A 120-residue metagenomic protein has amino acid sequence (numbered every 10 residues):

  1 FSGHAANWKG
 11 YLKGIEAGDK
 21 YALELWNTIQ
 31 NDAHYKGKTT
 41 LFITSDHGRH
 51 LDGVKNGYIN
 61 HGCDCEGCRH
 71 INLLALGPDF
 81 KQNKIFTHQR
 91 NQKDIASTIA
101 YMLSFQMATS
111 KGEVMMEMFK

Functional and structural regions predicted by a protein language model:
F1-A5, H47, N60-H61, E66: Histidine-centered active-site/metal-ligand motif
F1-G18: Anion-binding catalytic surfaces of enzymes that hydrolyze or transfer phosphate/sulfate esters
F1-S2, D46-L51, P78-K81: Solvent-exposed loop/turn segments at secondary-structure junctions within structured extracellular/periplasmic domains
G3-W8, V54-N56, K84: Short acidic, glycine/proline-rich loop/turn micro-motifs
E16-L23, R90-S97, E113: A structural signal for well-ordered alpha-helical segments within the folded catalytic domains of diverse enzymes
A17, Y21-I59, I99: Metal-dependent active-site segment of extracytoplasmic phospho-/sulfohydrolases and closely related
N60-L103: Substrate-binding rim/cap in mid-to-C-terminal beta-strand-loop elements of soluble/periplasmic
R90, S104-K120: Polar, surface-exposed loop/tail segments that function as active-site lids or cofactor/substrate-recognition elements
